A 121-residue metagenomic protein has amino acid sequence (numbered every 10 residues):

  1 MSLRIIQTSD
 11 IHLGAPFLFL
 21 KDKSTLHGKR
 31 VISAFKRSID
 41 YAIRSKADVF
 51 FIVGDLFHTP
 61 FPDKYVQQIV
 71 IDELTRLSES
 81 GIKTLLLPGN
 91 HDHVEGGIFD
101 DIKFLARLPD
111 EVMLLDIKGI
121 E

Functional and structural regions predicted by a protein language model:
M1-I6: Extreme N-terminal starter segment of soluble prokaryotic enzymes
T8-L26: Conserved P-loop NTPase mechanochemical-coupling segment
K21-I120: Core catalytic region of metal-dependent phosphoesterases/phosphodiesterases, especially metallo-beta-lactamase-like
